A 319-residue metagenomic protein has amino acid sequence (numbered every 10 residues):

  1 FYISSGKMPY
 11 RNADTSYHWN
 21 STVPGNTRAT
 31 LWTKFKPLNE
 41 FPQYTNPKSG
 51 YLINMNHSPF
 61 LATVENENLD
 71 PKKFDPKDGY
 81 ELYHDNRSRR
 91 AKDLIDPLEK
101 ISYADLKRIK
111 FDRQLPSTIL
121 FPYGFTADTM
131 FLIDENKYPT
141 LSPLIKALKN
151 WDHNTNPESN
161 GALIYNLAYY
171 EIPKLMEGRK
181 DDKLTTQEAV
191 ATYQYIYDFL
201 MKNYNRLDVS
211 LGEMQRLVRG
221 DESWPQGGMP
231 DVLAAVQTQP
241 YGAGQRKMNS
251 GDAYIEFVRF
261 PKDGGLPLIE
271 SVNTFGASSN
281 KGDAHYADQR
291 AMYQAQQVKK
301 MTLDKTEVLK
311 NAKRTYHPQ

Functional and structural regions predicted by a protein language model:
F1-L120, K137, P143-Q319: C-terminal/peripheral segments of proteins
Y123: Catalytic cores of carbohydrate-active enzymes
T126-I133, K146: Extended, charged coiled-coil helical stalks used as long, distance-spanning scaffolds in large assemblies
